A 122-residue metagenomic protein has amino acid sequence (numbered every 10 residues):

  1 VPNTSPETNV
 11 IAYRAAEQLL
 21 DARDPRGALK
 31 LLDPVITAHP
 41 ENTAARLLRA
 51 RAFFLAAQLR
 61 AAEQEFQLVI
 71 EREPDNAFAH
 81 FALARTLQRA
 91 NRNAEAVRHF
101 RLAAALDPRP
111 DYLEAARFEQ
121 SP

Functional and structural regions predicted by a protein language model:
P2-S5, N9, V97-P122: Terminal, low-structured helical/coil segments at or just beyond the last alpha-helical repeat
T4, A38, R72, R89 (+1 more regions): Structural marker of alpha-solenoid helical repeat scaffolds
P6-A38, L55: Alpha-helical segment of the N-proximal tetratricopeptide repeat
V10, A44, A61, F78 (+1 more regions): Start-of-helix register in tetratricopeptide repeats
E17, R51, R85, F118-E119: Residue-level recognition of tetratricopeptide repeat
A22-K30, A56-L68, A90-L102: Structural signature of tandem alpha-helical TPR/SEL1-like repeats, specifically the intra-repeat loop/turn
